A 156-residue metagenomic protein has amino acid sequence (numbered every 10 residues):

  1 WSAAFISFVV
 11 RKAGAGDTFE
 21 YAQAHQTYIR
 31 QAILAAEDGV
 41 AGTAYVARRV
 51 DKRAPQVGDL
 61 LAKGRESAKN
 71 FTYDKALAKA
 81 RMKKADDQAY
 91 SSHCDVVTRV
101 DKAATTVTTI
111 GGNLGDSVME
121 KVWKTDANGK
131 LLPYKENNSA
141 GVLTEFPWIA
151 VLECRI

Functional and structural regions predicted by a protein language model:
W1-R11: Active-site nucleophilic cysteine motif
F5, R99, T109, A150-I156: Secondary-structure boundary/capping motif
T18-G115: ...with weaker cross-activation on analogous glycine-rich loops/strands in unrelated enzymes
N113-I156: Low-complexity, Gly/Ser/Thr/Pro-rich intrinsically disordered linker/tail segments
